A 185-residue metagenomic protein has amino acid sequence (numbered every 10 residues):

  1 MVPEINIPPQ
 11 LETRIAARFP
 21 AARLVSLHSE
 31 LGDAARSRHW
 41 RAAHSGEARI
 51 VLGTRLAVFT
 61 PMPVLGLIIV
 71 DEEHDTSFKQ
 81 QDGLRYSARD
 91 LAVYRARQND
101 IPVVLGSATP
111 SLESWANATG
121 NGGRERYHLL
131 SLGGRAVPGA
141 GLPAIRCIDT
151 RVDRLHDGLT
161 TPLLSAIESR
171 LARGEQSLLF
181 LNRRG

Functional and structural regions predicted by a protein language model:
M1-A17: Conserved Walker A/P-loop ATP-binding site and its immediately adjacent core in helicase/helicase-like ATPase domains
M1-E4, V25-L27, Q176-N182: Conserved RecA-like ASCE P-loop NTPase motor core of nucleic-acid helicases/translocases
P3-E4, S29-E30, L56, E73-H74 (+2 more regions): Short, ordered loop/turn segments at secondary-structure junctions
P8-Q10, D33-S37, T60-P61, T76-K79 (+3 more regions): Switch/connector loops and helix/strand junctions flanking conserved nucleotide-binding motifs in nucleotide-processing
R14-V51, F59-L65, N121: Conserved motor-coupling elements within RecA-like helicase/translocase cores
V25-D33, D75-Y86, R151-D157: Flexible beta-alpha connector loops of hexameric P-loop NTPases
H44-I50, R55-V104: SF2 helicase catalytic motif II
R89-G185: Conserved interdomain linker/interface between the two RecA-like ATPase lobes of SF2 helicase motors
